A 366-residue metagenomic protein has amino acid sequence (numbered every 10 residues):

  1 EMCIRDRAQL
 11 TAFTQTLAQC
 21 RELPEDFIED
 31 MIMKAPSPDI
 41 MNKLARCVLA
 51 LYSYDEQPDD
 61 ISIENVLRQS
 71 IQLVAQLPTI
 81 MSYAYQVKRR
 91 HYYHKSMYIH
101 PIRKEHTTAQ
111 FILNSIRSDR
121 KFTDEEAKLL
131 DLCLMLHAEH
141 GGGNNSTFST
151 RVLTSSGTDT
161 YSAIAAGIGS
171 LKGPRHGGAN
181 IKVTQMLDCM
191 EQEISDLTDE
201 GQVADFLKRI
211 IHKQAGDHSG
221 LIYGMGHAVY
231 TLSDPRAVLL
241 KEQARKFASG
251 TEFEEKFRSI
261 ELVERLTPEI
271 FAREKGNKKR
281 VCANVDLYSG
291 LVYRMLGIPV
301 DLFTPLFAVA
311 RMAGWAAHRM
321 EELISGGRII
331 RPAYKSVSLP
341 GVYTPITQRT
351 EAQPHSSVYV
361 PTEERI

Functional and structural regions predicted by a protein language model:
R5-I366: Non-transmembrane, aqueous-exposed alpha-helical and coiled segments at domain scale
